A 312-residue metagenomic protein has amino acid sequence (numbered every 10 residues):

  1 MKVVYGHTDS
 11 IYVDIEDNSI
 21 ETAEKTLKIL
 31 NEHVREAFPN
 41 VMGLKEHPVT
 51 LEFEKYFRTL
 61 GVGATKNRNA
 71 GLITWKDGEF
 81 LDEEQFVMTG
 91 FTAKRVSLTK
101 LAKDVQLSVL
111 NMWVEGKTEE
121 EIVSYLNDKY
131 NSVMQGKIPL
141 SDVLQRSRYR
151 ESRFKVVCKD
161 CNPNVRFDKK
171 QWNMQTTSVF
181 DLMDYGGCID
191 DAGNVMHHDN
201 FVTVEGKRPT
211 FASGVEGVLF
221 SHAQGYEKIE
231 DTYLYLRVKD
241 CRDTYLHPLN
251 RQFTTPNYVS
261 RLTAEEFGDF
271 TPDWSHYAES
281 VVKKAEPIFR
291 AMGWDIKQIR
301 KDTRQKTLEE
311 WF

Functional and structural regions predicted by a protein language model:
M1-T8, V13-F312: DNA-dependent DNA polymerase catalytic subunits
